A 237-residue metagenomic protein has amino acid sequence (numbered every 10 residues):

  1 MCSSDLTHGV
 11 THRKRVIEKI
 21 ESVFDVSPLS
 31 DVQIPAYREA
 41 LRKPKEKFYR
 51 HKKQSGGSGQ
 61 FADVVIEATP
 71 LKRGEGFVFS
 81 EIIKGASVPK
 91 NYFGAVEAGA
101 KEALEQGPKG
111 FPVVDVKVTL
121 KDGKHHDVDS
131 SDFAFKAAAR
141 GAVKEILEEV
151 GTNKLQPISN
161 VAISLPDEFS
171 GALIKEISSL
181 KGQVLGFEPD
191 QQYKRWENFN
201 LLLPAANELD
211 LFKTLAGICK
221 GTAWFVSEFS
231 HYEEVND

Functional and structural regions predicted by a protein language model:
S4-D237: Accessory interaction regions appended to the cores of large information-processing enzymes
